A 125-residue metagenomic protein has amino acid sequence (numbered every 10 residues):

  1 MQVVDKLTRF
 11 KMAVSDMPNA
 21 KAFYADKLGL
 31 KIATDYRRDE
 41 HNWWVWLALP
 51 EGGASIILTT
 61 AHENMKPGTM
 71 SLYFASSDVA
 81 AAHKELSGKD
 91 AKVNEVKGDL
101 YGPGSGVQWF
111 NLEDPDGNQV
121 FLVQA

Functional and structural regions predicted by a protein language model:
M1-V3, R9, D35, H83-A125: Vicinal oxygen chelate
Q2-V4, K11-G53: Core segments of cupin and vicinal oxygen chelate
F10, L72: Hydrophobic adenine-recognition pocket in adenosine-nucleotide-binding enzymes
D16-M17, S76-A80: Helix N-cap motif at beta-to-alpha junctions
A22, D26, A80-G88: Replace "anionic and nucleotidyl ligands
D39-W43, K66-P67, G102-V107: Short acidic/glycine-enriched loop/turn segments that link adjacent beta-strands
W44, S55, Y73, W109-N111: Short hydrophobic/aromatic beta-strand element in the GNAT-like acyltransferase core that lines or flanks the acyl-donor
P50-S55, N64-K66, V79-A80: Short, charged/polar surface micro-motifs in flexible loops or helix N-caps
